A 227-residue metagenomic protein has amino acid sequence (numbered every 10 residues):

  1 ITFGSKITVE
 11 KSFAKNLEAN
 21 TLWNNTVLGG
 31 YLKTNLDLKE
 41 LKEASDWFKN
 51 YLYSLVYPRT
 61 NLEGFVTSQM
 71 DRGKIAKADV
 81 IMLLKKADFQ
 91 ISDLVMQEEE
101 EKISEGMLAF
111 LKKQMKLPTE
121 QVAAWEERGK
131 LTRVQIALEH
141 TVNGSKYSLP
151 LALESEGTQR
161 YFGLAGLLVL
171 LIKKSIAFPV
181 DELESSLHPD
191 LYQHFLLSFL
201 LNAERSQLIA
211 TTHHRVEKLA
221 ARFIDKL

Functional and structural regions predicted by a protein language model:
I1, L84, K112-K116, A203 (+2 more regions): Generic low-polarity alpha-helical segments
I1-E105: Electropositive, glycine-dotted interaction segments that contact anionic polymers or phosphate-rich ligands
F3-K6, L28, V66-R72, A109-M115 (+3 more regions): Short linear motifs at secondary-structure transitions and domain/linker junctions
I7-K11, R72-D79, K116-Q121, G144 (+3 more regions): Short amphipathic alpha-helical surface micro-motifs
V9, N35-F48, V122-K130, L153-Y161 (+2 more regions): Phosphate-binding glycine-rich loops and adjacent basic patches that engage nucleotide phosphates, nucleic-acid
G64-L151, E156: Acidic, glycine-rich loop-and-beta core segments that form the ion-binding/anion-interacting portion of active sites
Q135-L227: Switch/communication elements of ASCE P-loop NTPase nucleotide-binding domains
